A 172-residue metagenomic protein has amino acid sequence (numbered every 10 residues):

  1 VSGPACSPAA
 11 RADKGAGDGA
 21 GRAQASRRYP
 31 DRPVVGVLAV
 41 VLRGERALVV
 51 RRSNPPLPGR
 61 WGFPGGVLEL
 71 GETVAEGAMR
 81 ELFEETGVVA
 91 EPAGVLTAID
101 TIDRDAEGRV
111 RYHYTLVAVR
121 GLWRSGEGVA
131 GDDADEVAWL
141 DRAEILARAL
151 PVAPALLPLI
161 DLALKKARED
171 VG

Functional and structural regions predicted by a protein language model:
A23-A47, R120: Conserved N-terminal beta-strand and adjoining loop/helix that marks the start of the Nudix/MutT-like hydrolase domain
P56-W61: A conserved beta-turn-beta hairpin within the catalytic core of GNAT-like acetyltransferases that forms part
L68-E91, T101-P154: Unchanged
L96-T97: Local beta-strand/beta-hairpin segments that build beta-sheet-rich folds
A155-G172: Charged phosphate-binding loop/patch that engages nucleotide di/tri-phosphates or the phosphate backbone of nucleic
